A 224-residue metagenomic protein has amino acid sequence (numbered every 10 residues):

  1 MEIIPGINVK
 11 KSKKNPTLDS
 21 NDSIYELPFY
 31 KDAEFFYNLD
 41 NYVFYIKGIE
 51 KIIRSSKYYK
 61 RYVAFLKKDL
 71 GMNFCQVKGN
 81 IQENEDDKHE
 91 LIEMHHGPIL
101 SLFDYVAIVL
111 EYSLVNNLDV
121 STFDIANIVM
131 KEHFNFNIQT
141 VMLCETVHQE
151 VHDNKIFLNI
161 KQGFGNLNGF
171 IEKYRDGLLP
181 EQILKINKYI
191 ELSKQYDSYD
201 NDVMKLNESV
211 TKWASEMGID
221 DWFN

Functional and structural regions predicted by a protein language model:
E2-K10: An acidic, glycine-rich, mixed-charge low-complexity segment common to nucleic-acid enzymes
K11-G48, H148-N224: C-terminal/domain-terminus segments
E50-A64, S121-V129: Short Cys/His-rich Zn2+-coordinating modules
Y59-N117, T146: Short cysteine-rich loop/turn motifs with clustered Cys
R61-K67, F74-V77, E93-H95, Q139-L143 (+2 more regions): Ordered hydrophobic segments in well-structured contexts
A107-E132, K173-D197: Short Fe-S-cluster ligation motifs
L118-G165: Short Cys/His-centered divalent metal-binding micro-motifs
